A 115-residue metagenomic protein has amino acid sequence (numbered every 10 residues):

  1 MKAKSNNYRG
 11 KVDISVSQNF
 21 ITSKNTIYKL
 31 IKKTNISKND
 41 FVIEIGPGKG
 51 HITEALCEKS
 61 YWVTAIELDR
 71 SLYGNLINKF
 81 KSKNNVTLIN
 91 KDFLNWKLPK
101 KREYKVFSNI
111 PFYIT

Functional and structural regions predicted by a protein language model:
M1-T115: Catalytic cores of RNA-modifying enzymes
